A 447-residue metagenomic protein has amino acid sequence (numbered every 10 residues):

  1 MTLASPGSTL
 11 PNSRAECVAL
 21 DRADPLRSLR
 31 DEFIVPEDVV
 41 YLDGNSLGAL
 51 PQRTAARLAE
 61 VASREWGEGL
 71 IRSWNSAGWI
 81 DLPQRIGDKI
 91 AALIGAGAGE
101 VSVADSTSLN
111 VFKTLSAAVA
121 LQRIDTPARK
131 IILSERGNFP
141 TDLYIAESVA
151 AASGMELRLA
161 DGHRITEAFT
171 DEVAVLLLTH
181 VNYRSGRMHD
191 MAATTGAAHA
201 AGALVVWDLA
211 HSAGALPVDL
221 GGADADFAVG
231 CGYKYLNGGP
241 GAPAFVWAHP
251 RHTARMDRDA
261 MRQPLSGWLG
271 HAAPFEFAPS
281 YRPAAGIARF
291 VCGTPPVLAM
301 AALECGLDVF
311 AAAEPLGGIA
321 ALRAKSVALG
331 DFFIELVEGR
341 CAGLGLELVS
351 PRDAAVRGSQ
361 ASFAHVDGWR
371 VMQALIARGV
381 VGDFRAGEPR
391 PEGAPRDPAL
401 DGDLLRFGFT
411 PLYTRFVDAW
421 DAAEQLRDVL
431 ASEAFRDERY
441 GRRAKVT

Functional and structural regions predicted by a protein language model:
M1-T447: Pyridoxal 5′-phosphate
